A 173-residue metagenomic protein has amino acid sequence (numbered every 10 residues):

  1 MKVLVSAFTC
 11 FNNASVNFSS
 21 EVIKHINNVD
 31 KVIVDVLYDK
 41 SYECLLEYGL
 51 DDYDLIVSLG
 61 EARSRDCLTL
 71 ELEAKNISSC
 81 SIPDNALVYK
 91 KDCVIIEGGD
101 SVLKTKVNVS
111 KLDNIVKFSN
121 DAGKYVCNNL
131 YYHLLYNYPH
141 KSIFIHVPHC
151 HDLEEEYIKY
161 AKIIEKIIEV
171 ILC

Functional and structural regions predicted by a protein language model:
M1-K124, L134-H140, E155-E165, E169-L172: N-terminal catalytic or cofactor-binding beta/alpha core of small enzyme domains
V126-N128: Active-site glycine-rich loop that binds ribose-phosphate moieties when present
S142, H146-C150: An accessory alpha-helical subdomain
